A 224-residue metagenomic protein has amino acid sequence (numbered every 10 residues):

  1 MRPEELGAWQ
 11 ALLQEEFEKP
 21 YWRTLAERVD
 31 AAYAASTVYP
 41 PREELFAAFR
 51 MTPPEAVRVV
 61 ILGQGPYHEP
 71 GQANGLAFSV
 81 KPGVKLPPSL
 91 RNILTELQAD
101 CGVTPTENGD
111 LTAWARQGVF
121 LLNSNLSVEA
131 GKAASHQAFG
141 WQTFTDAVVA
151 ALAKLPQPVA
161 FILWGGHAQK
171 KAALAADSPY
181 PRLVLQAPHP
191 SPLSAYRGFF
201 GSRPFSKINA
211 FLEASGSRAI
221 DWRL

Functional and structural regions predicted by a protein language model:
M1-E4: Short, low-complexity, intrinsically disordered N-terminal peptides in bacterial proteins
L6-A8, E15-L163, H167-K170, A175-Q186 (+3 more regions): A polyanion-binding, active-site-adjacent surface
